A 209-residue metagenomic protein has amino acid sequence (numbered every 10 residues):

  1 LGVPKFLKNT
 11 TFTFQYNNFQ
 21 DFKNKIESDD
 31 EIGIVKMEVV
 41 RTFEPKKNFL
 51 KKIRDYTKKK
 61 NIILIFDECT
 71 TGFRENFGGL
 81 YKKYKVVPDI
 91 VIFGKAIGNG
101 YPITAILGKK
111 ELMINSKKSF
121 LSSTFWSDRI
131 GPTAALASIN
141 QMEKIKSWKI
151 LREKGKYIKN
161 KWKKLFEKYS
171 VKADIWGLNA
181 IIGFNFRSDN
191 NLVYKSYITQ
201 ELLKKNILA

Functional and structural regions predicted by a protein language model:
L1-A209: Conserved N-terminal phosphate-binding loop of PLP-dependent enzymes in the Aspartate aminotransferase
